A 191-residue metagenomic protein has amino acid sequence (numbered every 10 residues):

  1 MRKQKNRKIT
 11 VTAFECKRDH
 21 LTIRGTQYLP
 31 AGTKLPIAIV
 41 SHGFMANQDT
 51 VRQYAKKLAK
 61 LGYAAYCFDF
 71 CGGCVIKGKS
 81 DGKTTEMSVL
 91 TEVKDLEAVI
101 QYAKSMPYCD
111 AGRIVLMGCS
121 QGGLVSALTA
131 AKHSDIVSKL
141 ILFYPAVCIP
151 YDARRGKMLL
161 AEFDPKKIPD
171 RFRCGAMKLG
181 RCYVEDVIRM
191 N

Functional and structural regions predicted by a protein language model:
M1-G32: N-terminal cap/lid segment of alpha/beta-hydrolase-fold proteins
A13, I23, M87, I136-N191: The alpha/beta-hydrolase serine catalytic core
L35-G43: Short beta-strand element of the alpha/beta-hydrolase
F44-K56: The serine-hydrolase catalytic nucleophile loop
T50, T85-P107: Alpha/beta-hydrolase active-site loop
L58-K79: Conserved alpha/beta-hydrolase
Q101-L159: Primarily recognizes the serine-hydrolase "nucleophile elbow" in alpha/beta-hydrolase and SGNH/GDSL folds
